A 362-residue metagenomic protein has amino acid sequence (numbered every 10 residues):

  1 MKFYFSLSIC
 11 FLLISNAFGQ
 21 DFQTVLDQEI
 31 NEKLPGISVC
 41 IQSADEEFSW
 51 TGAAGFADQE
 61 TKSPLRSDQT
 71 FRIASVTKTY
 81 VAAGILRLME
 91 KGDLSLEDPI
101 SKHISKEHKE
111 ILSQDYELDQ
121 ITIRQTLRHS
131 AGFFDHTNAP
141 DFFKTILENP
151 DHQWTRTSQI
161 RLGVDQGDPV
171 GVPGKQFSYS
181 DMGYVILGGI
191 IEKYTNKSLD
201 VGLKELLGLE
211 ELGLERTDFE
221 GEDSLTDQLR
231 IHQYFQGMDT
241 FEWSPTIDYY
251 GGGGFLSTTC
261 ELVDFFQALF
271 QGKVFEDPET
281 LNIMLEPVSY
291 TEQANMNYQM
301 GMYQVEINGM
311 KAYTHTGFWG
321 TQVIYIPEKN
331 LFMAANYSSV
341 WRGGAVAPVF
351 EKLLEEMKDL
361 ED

Functional and structural regions predicted by a protein language model:
Y4-I14: Sec-dependent N-terminal signal peptides
A17-G19: Boundary at the C-terminal end of the N-terminal hydrophobic targeting segment
F22-F71, D93: Short, conserved catalytic-motif segment at the N-terminal edge
P35-I37, T61-R124, G171-S180, Y250-G253 (+1 more regions): Short active-site loop at a secondary-structure junction that contains or immediately precedes the catalytic residue(s)
C40, K311-T314, G320-K329: Short, surface-exposed beta-strand/loop micro-motifs that present aromatic residues
W50-G52, Q322-V323, K329-S339: Short, well-ordered beta-strand elements
L112-T316: Short, surface-exposed loop or secondary-structure junction motifs that flank catalytic or metal-binding residues
W341-D362: Short, gly/Ser/Thr-rich active-site loops of penicillin-recognizing serine hydrolases
